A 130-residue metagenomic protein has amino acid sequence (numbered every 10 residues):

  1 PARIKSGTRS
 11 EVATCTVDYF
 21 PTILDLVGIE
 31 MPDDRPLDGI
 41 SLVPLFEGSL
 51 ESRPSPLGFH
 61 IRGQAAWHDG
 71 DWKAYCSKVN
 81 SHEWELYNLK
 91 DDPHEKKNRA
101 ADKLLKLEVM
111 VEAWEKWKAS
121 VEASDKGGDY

Functional and structural regions predicted by a protein language model:
R3-T8, V12-L89, H94, S120-K126: C-terminal cap/loop subdomain of S1 sulfatases and analogous C-terminal strand-loop tails that border
D25, G48, D102, E112-K116: Residues within well-ordered alpha-helical secondary structure of globular protein domains
W67, L107-M110: Hydrophobic packing residues in well-ordered alpha-helices of helical domains and bundles
V79, R99-A101: Residue-level structural signal for beta-strand termini and adjacent loop
L89, L104-L107: C-terminal structured subdomain/cap of oxidoreductase catalytic cores
V109-Y130: Charge-dense polyanion-binding interfaces
